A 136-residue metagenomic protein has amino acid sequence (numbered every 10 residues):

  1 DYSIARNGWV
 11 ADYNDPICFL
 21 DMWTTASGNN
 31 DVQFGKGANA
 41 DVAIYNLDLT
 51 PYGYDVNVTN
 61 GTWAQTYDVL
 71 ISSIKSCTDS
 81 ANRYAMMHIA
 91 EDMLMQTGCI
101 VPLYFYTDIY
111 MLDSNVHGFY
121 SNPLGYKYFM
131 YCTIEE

Functional and structural regions predicted by a protein language model:
D1, D21-S72, S76, F105-E136: Short, solvent-exposed loop/beta-turn-alpha elements that line the ligand-binding surface or hinge of extracytoplasmic
D1, N14, Q65, L94-Q96: Extracellular/periplasmic catalytic domains that process cell-envelope and extracellular macromolecules
D1-V10, T97-I100: Alpha-to-beta junction loops
A5, C18, M93-M95: A short hydrophobic/aromatic micro-motif that marks alpha-helical segments and, especially, helix-coil
W9-N14, D92-M93, D108-M111: Solvent-exposed loop/turn segments at secondary-structure junctions within structured extracellular/periplasmic domains
Y13-C18, Y84, L112-S114: Extracytoplasmic/secreted cell-surface and envelope-processing proteins
T78-G98: Alpha-helical secondary-structure segments
